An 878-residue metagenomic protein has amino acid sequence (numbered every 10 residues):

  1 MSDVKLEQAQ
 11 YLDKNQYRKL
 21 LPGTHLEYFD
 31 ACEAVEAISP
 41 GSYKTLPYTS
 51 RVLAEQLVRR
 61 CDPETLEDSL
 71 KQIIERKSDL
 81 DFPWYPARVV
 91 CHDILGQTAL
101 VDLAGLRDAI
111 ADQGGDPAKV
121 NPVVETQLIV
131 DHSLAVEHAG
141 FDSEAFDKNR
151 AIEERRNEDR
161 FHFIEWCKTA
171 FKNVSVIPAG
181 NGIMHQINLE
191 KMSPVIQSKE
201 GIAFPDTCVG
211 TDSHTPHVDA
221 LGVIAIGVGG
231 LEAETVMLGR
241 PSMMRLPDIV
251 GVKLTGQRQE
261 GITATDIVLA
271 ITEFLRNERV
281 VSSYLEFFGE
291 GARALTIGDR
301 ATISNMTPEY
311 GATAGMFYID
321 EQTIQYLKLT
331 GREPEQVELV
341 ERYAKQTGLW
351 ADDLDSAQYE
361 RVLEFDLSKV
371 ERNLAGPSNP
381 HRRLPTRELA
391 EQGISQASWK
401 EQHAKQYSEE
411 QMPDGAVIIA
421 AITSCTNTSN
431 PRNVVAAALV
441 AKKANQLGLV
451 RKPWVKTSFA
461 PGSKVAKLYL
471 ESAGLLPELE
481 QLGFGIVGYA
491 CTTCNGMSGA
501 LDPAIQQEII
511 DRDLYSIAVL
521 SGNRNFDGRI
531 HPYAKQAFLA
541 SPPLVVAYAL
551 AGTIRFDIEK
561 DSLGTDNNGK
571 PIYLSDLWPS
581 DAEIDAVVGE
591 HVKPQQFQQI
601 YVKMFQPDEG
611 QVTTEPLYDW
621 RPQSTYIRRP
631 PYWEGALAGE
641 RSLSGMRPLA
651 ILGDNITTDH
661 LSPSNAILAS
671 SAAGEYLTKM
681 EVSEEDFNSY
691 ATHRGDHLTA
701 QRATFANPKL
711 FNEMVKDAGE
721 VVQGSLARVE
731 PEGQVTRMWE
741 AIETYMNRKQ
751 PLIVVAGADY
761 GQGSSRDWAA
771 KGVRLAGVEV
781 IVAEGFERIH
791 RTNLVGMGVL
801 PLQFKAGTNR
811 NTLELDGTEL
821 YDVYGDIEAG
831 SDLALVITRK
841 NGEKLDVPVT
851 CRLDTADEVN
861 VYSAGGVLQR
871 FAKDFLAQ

Functional and structural regions predicted by a protein language model:
S2-I152, L295-A301, N305, E309-E333 (+3 more regions): N-terminal amphipathic, basic-rich helices that act as targeting or association modules
L26, A87-V89, T126-L128, D206-C208 (+22 more regions): Structural motif
T49, G180, I196-A344, W350 (+6 more regions): Mobile "lid/hinge" segments at catalytic clefts and subdomain interfaces of large enzymes
D62-L254, D266-L269, R372-A375, L389-F484 (+10 more regions): Long, structured ligand/cofactor-binding scaffold of large enzymes
Y85, L103-D159, G289-W399, E559-D619 (+2 more regions): Terminal amphipathic helices with adjacent charged low-complexity linkers/tails
Y284, F288-L295, N523, E743-E787: Extracellular/luminal Protease-associated
D566-S580, V587, H790-V861, Q869: Acidic, glycine-rich flexible loop/linker segments
